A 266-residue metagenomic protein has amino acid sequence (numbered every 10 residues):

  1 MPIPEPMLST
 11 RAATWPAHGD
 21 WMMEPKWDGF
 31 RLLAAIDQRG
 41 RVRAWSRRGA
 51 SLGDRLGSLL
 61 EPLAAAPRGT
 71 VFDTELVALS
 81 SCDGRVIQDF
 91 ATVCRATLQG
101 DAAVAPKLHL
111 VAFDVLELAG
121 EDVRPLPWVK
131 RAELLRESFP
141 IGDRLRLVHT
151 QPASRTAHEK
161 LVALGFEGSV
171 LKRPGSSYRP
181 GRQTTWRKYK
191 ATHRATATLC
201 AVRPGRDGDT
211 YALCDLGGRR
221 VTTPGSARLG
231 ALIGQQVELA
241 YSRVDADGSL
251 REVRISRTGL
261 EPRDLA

Functional and structural regions predicted by a protein language model:
M1-A266: Catalytic cores of nucleic-acid ligases and guanylyltransferases
